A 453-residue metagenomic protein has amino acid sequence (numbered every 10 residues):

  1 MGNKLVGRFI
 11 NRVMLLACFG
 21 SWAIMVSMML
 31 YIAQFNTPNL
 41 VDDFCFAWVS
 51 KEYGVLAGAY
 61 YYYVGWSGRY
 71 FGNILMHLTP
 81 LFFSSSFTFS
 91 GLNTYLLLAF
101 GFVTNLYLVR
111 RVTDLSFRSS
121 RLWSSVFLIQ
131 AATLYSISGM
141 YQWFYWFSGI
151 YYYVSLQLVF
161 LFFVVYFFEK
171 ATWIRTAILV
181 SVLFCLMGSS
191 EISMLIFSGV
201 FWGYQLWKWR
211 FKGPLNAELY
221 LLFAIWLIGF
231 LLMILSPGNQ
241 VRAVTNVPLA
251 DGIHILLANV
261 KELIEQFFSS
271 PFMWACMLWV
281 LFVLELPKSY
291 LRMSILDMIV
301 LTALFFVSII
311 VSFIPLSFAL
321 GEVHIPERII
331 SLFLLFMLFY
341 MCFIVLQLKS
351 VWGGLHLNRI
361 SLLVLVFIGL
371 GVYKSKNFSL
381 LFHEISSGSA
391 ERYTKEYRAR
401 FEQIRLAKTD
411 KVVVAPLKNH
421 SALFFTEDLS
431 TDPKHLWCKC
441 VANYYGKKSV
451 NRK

Functional and structural regions predicted by a protein language model:
M1-F9, D114, F167-I178, L206-A217 (+2 more regions): Membrane-interface junctions at the ends of membrane-embedded or membrane-associated helices
N3-W66, P80-S124, L215, H356-K453: Intrinsically disordered, polar/acidic, low-complexity terminal segments
M14-M29, S125-A131, I178-S181, L222-I228 (+1 more regions): Alpha-helical transmembrane segments
Y31-L92, L96, F147, L183-F184 (+1 more regions): Transmembrane catalytic cores of multi-pass membrane glycosyltransferases and polysaccharide-assembly enzymes
G101-V109, Q157-K170, G199-L206, W279-F282 (+1 more regions): Transmembrane alpha-helical segments
R121-F168, I310-I344: Membrane-interface micro-motifs in multi-pass membrane enzymes
T176-A177, L227, L296-T302, L348-N377: Signature aromatic-anchored transmembrane alpha helix within multi-pass, membrane-resident enzymes that catalyze glycan
